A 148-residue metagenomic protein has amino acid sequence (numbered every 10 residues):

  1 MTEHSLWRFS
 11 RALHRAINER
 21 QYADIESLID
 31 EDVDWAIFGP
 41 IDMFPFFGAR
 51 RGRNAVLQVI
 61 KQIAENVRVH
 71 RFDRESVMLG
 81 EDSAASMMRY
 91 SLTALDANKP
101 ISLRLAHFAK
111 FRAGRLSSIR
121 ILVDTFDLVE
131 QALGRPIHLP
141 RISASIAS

Functional and structural regions predicted by a protein language model:
M1-E31, I137-S148: Short, low-complexity N-terminal intrinsically disordered segments enriched in polar/charged residues
M1-S5, A64-S148: A beta-strand edge to alpha-helix "cap/lid" segment located at domain peripheries
H4, D24, D30-E81: A solvent-exposed, acidic/Ser-Thr-rich amphipathic alpha-helical stretch
F9, D34-I37, I41, M87 (+1 more regions): Hydrophobic alpha-helical segments and their boundary regions
R11-Q21, M43-F47, I63-N66, M87 (+1 more regions): Short, mixed-charge, low-aromatic patches
L13, I25, V33, G52 (+4 more regions): Hydrophobic pocket/interface hotspot
